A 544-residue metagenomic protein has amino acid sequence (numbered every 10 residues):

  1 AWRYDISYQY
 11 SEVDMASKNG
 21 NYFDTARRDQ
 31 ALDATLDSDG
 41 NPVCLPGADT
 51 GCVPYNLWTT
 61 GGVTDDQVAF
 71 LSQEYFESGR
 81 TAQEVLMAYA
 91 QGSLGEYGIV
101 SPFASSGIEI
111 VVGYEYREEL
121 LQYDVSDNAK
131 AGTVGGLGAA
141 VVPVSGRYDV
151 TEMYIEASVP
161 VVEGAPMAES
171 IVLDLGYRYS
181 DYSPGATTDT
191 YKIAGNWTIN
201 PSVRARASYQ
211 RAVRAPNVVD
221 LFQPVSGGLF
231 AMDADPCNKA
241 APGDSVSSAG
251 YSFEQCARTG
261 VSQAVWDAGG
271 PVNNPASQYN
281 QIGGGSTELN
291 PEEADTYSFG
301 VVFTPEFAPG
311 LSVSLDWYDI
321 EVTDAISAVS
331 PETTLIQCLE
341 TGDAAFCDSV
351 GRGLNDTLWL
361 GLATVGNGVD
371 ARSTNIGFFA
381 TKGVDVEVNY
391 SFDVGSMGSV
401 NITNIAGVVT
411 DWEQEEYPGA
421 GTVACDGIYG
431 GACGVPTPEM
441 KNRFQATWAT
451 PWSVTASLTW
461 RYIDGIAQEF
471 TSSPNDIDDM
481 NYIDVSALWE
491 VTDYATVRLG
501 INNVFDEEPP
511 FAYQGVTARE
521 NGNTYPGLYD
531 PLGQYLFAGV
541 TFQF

Functional and structural regions predicted by a protein language model:
A1-A26, I110-D124, V144-N196, A294-S298 (+1 more regions): Surface-exposed extracellular loop regions of Gram-negative outer-membrane beta-barrel proteins
A1-R3, G95-I108, V162-I171, S202 (+7 more regions): Short loop/turn motifs that connect adjacent beta-strands in outer-membrane beta-barrel proteins
A1-V150, Q210-P291, D316-K382, P418 (+1 more regions): Surface-exposed, low-complexity loop segments enriched in small/polar and acidic residues
W2-I6, I108-V112, I155, E169-L175 (+12 more regions): Transmembrane beta-strands of outer-membrane beta-barrel proteins
Y10-A16, L94, Y116-Q122, V161 (+12 more regions): Transmembrane beta-strands of outer-membrane beta-barrel pores
A82-L86, S106, R147-M153, T187-D189 (+6 more regions): Residues that define the transmembrane beta-barrel architecture of outer-membrane proteins
G228, G398, I402-E490, F505-D506: C-terminal beta-barrel architecture of Gram-negative outer-membrane proteins
T323, T410-D411, R461-Q468, W489-F544: C-terminal beta-signal and adjacent terminal beta-strands/loops of Gram-negative outer-membrane beta-barrel proteins
